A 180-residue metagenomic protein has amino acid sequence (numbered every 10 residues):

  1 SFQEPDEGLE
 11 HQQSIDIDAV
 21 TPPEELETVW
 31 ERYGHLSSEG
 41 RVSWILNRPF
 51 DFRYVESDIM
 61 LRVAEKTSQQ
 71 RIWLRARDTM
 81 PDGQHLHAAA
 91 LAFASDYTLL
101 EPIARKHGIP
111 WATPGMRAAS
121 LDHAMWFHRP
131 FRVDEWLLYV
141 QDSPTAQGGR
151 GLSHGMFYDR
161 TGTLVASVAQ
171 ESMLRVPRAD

Functional and structural regions predicted by a protein language model:
S1-D180: Terminal targeting signals and extreme-terminal segments of soluble enzymes
